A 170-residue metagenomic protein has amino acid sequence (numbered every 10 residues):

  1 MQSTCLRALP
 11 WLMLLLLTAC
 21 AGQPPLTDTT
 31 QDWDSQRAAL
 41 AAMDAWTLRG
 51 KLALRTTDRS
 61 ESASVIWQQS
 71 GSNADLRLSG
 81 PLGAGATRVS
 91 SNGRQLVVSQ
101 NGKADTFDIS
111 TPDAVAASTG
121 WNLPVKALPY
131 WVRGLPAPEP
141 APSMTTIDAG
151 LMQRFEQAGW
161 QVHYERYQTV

Functional and structural regions predicted by a protein language model:
M1-W11: Bacterial N-terminal signal peptides that target proteins for export
L16-A19: C-terminal motif of bacterial Sec signal peptides marking the signal peptidase cleavage site
A21-P24: Bacterial signal peptide processing site
T27-R55: Post-signal peptide N-terminal segment of mature Sec-exported envelope proteins
D44-L52, E61-W67, S72-L78, G85-V89 (+4 more regions): One face of beta-strands
N73-P124: An acidic-aromatic
V115-A117, W121-G134, A141: Long, charged/polar, surface-exposed segments that mediate recognition or autoinhibition
L135-V170: Gly/Pro-enriched, hydrophobic low-complexity segments that function as extracytoplasmic propeptides/linkers
